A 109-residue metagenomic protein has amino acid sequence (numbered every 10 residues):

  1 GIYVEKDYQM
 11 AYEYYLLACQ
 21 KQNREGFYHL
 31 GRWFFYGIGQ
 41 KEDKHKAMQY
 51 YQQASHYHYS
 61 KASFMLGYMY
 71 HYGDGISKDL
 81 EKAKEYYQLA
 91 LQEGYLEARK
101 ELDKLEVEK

Functional and structural regions predicted by a protein language model:
G1-I2, Q20-R24, Y36-I38, D43 (+3 more regions): Short helix-capping/linker turns of helical repeat alpha-solenoids
V4, F27-Y36, Q40, S63-Y72 (+2 more regions): Hydrophobic face of amphipathic alpha-helices that form TPR/SEL1-like repeat modules and related alpha-solenoid
D79-L96: TPR/TPR-like (Sel1-like) alpha-helical repeat modules
